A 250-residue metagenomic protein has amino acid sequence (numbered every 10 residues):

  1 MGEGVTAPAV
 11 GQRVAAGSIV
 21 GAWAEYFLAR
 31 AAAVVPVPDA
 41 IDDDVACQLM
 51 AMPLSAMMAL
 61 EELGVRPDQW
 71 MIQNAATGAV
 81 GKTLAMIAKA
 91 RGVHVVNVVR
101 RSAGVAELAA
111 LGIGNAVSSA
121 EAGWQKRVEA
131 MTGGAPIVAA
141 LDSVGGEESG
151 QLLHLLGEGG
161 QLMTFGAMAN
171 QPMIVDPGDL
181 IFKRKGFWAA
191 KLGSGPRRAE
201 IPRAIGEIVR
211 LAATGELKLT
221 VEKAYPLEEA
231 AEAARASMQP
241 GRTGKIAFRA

Functional and structural regions predicted by a protein language model:
M1-I19: A glycine-/small-residue-rich N-terminal strand-loop-strand element that serves as the cofactor-binding glycine loop
A9, D39-D44, G64-W70, G134-P136: Short helix-loop-beta connector
S18-A31: A structural motif shared across PLP-dependent enzymes of the aminotransferase-like
C47-E121: Mid-domain Rossmann-like dinucleotide-binding core that forms the NAD(H)/NADP(H) cofactor-binding site
A75-A76, V144, A167: NAD(P)H cofactor-binding loop motif with strongest signal on the N-terminal glycine-rich segment
V99, L108, E147-E216: Glycine-rich phosphate-binding loop and adjacent beta-alpha segment of Rossmann(oid) nucleotide-cofactor-binding
G123-G134: Short amphipathic alpha-helix with an adjacent loop that forms part of the alpha/beta core around
A199-A250: C-terminal hydrophobic helical "lid"/dimerization subdomain of Rossmann-like NAD(P)H-dependent oxidoreductases
